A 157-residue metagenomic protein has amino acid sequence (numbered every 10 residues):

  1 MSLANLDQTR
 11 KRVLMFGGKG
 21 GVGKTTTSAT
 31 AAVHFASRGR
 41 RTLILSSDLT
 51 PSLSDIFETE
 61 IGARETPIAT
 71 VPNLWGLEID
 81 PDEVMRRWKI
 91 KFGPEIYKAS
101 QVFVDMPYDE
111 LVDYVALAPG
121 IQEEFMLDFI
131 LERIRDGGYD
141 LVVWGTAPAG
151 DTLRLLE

Functional and structural regions predicted by a protein language model:
M1-G17, V22, T27-E157: Flexible phosphate-sensing "switch/lid" loops adjacent to ATP/NTP-binding sites across phosphate-transfer
